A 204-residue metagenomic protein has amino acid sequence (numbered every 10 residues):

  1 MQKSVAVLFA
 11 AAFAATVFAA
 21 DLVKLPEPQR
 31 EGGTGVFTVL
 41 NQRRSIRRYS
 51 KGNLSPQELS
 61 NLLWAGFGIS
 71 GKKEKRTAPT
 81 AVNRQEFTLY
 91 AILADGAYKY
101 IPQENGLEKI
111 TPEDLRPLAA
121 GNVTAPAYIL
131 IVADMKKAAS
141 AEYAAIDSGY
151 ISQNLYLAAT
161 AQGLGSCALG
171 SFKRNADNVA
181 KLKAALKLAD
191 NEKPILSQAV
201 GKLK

Functional and structural regions predicted by a protein language model:
M1-A6: Positively charged n-region of N-terminal signal peptides that target proteins for export
A10-A19: Hydrophobic h-region of N-terminal signal peptides that target proteins for export in Gram-negative bacteria
A20-A125: N-terminal amphipathic, basic helical "cap/leader" segment at the start of enzyme domains
Q29, I131-M135, K202: Short, small-residue-rich loop/turn micro-motifs
R43, L62, L89, A127-L182: Small-aliphatic-rich amphipathic alpha-helix that forms the alpha element of a beta-alpha
A65, G170, V200-G201: Conserved residues at the C-terminal ends of beta-strands
K183-K204: A glycine-rich helix N-cap at a beta->alpha junction
